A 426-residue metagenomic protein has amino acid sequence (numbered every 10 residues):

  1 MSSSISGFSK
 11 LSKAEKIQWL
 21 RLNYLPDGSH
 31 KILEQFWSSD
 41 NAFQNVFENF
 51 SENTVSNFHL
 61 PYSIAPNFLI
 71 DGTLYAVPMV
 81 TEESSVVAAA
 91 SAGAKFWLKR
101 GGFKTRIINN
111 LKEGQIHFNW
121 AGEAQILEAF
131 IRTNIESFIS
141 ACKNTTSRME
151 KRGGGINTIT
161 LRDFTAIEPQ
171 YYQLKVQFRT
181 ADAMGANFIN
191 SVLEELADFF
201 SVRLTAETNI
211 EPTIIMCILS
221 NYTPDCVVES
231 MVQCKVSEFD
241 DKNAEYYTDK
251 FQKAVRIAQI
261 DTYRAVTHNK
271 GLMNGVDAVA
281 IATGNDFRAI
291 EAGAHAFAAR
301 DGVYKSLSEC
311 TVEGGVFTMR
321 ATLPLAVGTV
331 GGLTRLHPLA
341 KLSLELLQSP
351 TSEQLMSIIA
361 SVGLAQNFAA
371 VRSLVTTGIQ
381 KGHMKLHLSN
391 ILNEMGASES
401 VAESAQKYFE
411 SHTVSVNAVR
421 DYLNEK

Functional and structural regions predicted by a protein language model:
M1-Y75, M79, E83, F103 (+3 more regions): Acidic/polar, glycine-rich intrinsically disordered N-terminal extensions of enzymes
E48-L60, S91-F103, S140-T165: Conserved alpha/beta core surface patches that mediate binding of polyanionic ligands
P61-A89, A181-I189, Q259-N285, G363-A370 (+1 more regions): Conserved phosphate/anionic-ligand binding catalytic regions in large, soluble enzymes, centered on
R100-T133, A298-A360, Q366: A structural-propensity feature for long, helix-poor, extended segments
G102-I108, T145-T158, R203-N221, R264 (+6 more regions): Flexible, glycine/charged-enriched surface loops at secondary-structure junctions
N110-Q259: Glycine-rich, mobile lid/loop segments that gate access to catalytic sites or pores
I189-L204, N209-L339: Glycine-rich anion/phosphate-binding loop at the beta-strand->alpha-helix junction
F317, P324-K426: Catalytic-core signal marking the mid-to-C-terminal active-site face
